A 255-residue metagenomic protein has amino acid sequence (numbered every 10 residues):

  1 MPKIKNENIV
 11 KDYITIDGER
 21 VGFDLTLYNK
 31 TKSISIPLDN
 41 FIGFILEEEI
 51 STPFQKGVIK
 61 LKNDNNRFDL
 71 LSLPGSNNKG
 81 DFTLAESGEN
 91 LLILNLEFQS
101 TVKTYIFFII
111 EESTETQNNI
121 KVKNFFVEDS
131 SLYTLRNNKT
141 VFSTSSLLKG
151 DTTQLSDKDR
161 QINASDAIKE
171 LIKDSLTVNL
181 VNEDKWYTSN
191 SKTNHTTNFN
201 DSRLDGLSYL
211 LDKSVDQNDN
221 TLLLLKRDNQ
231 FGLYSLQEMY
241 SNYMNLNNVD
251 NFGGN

Functional and structural regions predicted by a protein language model:
M1-E89, F126-T134, F142-D151: Juxtamembrane "anchor/assembly" segments of surface/extracellular structural proteins
I34-I45, V102-E111, Y243-G254: Short amphipathic beta-strand/extended segments with alternating polar/hydrophobic composition
I45, E49, D157-K158, T196-N200: Short, charged/polar micro-motifs that form catalytic or ligand-binding hotspots
L46-Q55, E112-V122, L225-N229: Short, ordered beta-strand-loop transition motifs
T52-K56, K60, L155-I162, S189: Generic N-terminal leader/targeting and pre-domain segments
L71-E183, H195-T196: Surface-exposed cap/loop segments at beta↔alpha junctions
V122-N124, D129-S131, E183-N255: Short beta-strand-centered interaction patches in the first periplasmic/extracellular domains of large envelope
